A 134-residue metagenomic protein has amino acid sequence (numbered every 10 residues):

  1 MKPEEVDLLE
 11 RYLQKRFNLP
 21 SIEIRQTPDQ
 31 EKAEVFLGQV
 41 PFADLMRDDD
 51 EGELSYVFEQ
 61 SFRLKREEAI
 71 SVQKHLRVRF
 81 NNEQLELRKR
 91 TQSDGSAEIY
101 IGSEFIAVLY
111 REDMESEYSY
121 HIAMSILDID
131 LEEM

Functional and structural regions predicted by a protein language model:
M1-M134: Terminal leader/tail segments of proteins
